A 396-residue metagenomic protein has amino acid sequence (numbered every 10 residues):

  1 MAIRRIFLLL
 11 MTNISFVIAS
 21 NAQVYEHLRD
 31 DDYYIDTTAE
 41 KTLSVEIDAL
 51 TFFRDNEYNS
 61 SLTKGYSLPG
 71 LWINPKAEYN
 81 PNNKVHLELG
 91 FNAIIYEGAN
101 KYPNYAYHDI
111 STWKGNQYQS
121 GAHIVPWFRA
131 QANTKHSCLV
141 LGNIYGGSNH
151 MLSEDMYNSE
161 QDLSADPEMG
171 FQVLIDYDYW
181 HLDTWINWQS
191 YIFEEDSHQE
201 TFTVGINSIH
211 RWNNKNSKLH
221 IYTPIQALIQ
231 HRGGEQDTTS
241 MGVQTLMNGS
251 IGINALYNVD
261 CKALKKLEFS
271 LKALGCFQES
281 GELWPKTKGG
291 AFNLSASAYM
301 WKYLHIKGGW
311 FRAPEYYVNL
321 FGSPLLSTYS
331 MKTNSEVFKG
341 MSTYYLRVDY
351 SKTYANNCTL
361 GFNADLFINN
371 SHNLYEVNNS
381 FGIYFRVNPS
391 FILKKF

Functional and structural regions predicted by a protein language model:
R5, V24-Y25, D48-L50, G70 (+4 more regions): Exposed, low-structure sequence patches enriched in small/polar residues
L8-V17: Bacterial N-terminal signal peptides
N21-S44, L393-F396: Outer-membrane beta-barrel biogenesis signature
Y33-N56, L87, L139: Transmembrane beta-strand segments of Gram-negative outer membrane beta-barrel proteins
L50-W72, Y102: Surface-exposed strand-loop-strand hairpins of Gram-negative outer-membrane beta-barrel proteins
K76-I95, L174-W185, K266-K272: Surface-exposed extracellular loop regions of Gram-negative outer-membrane beta-barrel proteins
V85-A132, E154-D155, N373-Y375: Surface-exposed loop and membrane-interface regions of Gram-negative outer-membrane beta-barrel proteins
C138-I209: Surface-exposed coil loops of outer-membrane beta-barrel proteins
